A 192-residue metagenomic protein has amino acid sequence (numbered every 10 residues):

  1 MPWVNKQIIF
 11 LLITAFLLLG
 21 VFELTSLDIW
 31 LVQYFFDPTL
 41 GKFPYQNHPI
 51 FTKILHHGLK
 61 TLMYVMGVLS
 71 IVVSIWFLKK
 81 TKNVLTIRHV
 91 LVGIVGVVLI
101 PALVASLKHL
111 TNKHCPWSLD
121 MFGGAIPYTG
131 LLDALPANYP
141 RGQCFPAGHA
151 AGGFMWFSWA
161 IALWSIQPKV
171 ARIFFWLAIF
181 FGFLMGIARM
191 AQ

Functional and structural regions predicted by a protein language model:
P2-L12, T129-Q192: Membrane-embedded catalytic cores of phosphoryl/pyrophosphoryl-handling enzymes
P2-S70, K108-T111, P116, A125-P127: N-terminal transmembrane-helix/juxtamembrane module of multi-pass inner/ER membrane proteins
W3, P44-H57, K82-T86, P140 (+1 more regions): Juxtamembrane loop-transmembrane helix junctions in multi-pass integral membrane proteins, especially the extracellular
L17-F22, V98-A102, F180-M190: Aromatic-anchored segments of alpha-helical transmembrane domains
T25-S26, K80, T111-N112, W164 (+1 more regions): Short helix-capping/hinge motifs at transmembrane helix termini and TM-loop junctions
Q33, F77, H109, I161-S165: Transmembrane helix-loop junction
L59, M63-M66, G93-V97, F174 (+1 more regions): Hydrophobic alpha-helical transmembrane segments of polytopic
V73-L110, A171-F175: Interfacial segments of alpha-helical transmembrane regions
